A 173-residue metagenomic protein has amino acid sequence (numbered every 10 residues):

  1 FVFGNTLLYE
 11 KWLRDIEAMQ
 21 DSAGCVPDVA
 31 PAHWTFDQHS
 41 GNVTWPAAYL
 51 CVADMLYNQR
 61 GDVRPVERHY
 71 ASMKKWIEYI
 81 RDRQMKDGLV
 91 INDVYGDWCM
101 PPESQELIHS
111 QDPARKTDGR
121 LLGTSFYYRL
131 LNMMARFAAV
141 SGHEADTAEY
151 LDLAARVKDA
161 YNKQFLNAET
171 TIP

Functional and structural regions predicted by a protein language model:
F1-V29, Q59-R129, A138-P173: Active-site acid/base region of carbohydrate-active enzymes
W12, V52-A53: Hydrophobic alpha-helical segments typical of transmembrane helices and their membrane-interface/capping positions
A32-G41: Aromatic/His-enriched, Gly/Pro-containing loop or helix-boundary segments that lie immediately adjacent to catalytic
S40-T44, D118-L121: Short, conserved micro-motifs enriched in small and acidic residues
P46, A53, T124, Y128-L131: TPR repeat positional signature
